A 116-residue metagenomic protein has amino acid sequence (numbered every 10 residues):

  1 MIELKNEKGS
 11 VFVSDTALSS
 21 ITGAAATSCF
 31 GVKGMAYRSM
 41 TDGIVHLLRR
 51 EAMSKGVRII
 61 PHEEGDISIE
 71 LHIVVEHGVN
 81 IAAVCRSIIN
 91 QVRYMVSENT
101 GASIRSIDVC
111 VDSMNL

Functional and structural regions predicted by a protein language model:
M1-H77, I81, R86, E98 (+1 more regions): Contiguous, often N-terminal, cationic amphipathic patches that form binding interfaces
R93: Glycine-rich active-site/cofactor-binding loop and its immediate structural neighborhood
